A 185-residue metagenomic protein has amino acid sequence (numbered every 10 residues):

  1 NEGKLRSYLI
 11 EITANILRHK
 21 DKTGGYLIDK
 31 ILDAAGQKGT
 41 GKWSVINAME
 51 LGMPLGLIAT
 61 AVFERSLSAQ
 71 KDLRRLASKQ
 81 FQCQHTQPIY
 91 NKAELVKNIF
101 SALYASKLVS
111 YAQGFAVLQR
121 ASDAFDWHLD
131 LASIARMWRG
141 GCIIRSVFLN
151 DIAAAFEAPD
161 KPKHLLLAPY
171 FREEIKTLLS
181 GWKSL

Functional and structural regions predicted by a protein language model:
N1-L185: C-terminal substrate-binding/catalytic lobe of Rossmann-fold NAD(P)-dependent dehydrogenases
